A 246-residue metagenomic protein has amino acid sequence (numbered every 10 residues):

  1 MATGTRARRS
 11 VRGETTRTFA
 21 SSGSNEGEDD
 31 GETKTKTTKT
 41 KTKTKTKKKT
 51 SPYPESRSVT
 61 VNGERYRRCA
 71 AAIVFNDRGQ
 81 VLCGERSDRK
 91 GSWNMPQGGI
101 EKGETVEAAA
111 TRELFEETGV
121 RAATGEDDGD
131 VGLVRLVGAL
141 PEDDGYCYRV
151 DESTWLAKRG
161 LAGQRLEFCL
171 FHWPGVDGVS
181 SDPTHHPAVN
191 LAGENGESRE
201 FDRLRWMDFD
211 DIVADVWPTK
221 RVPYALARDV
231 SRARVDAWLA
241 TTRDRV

Functional and structural regions predicted by a protein language model:
M1-G27, G31: N-terminal chloroplast transit peptides
K34-K48: Long, low-complexity Q/N-rich tracts
K47-A71, K158-R159: Acidic, metal-coordinating catalytic segment for phosphate/diphosphate chemistry, firing primarily on the Nudix
Q80-V81: Entry beta-strands of beta-propeller and related beta-repeat scaffolds
N94-Q97: A short gly/proline-enriched turn/hairpin at secondary-structure junctions
I100-K220: Unchanged
A214-V246: Charged phosphate-binding loop/patch that engages nucleotide di/tri-phosphates or the phosphate backbone of nucleic
